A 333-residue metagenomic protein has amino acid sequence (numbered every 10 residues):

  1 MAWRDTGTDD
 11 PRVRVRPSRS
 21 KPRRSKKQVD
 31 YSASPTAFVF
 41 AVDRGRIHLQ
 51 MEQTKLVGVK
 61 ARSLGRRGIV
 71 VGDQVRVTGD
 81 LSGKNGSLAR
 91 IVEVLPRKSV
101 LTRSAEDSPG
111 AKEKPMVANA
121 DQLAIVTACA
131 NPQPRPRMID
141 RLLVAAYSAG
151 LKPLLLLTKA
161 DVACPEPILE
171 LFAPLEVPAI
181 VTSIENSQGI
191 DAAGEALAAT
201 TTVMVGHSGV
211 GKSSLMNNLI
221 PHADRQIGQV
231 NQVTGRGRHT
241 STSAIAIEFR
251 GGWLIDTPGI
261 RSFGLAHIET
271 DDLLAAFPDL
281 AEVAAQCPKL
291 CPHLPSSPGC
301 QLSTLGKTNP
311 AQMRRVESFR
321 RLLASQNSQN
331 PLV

Functional and structural regions predicted by a protein language model:
M1-Q28: OB/S1-fold single-stranded nucleic-acid-binding modules and their adjacent gly/ser/pro-rich low-complexity linkers
W3-T6, R12-V13, A33, G45 (+7 more regions): Helix-rich effector regions associated with P-loop NTPase G domains
Y31-D43: Structural detector for short beta-strands of small beta-barrel domains
I47-M51, G58, V77: SH3/SH3-like beta-barrel fold
T54-V71: Beta-strand/loop nucleic-acid-binding surfaces
K112-Q122, V126-P178: Phosphate-binding glycine-rich loops and their immediate beta-loop-alpha structural context
K152, K159-V210: Canonical P-loop GTPase G-domain recognition
K212-G228: A conserved segment at the C-terminal end of the G1
